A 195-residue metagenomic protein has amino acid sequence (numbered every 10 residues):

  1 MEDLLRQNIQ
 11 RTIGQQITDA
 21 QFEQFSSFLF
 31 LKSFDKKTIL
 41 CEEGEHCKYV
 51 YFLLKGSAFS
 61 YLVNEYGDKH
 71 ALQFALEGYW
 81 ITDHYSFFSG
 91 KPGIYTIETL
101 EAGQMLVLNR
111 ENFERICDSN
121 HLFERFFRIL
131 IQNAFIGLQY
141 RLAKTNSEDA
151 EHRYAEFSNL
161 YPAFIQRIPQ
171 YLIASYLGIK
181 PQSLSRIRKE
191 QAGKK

Functional and structural regions predicted by a protein language model:
M1-F30, S86: Cyclic nucleotide-binding regulatory module and flanking cytosolic helices
G14-I17, Q104, K144-S147: Localized chelating/binding microdomains that coordinate divalent metal ions or stabilize phosphate-bearing
K32, Y51, Q73, E98 (+3 more regions): Residues that recognize and position ribonucleotide moieties
I39-T99: Cyclic nucleotide-binding regulatory domains
Y61, D83-H84, R115-I116, F157 (+1 more regions): Residues that scaffold the ATP/ADP-binding catalytic core of kinase and kinase-like folds
G93, N112-D149, R153: A small-molecule sensor/coupling module
E148-K195: Phosphate-/nucleic-acid-contacting segments
